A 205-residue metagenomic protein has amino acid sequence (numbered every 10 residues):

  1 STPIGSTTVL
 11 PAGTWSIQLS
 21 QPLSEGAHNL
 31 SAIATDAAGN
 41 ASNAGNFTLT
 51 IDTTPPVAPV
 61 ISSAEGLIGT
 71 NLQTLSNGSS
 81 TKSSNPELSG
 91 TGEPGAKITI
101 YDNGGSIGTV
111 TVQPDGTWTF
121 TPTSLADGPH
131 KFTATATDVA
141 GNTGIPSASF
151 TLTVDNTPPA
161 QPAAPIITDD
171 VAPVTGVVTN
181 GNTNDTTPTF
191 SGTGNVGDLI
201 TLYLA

Functional and structural regions predicted by a protein language model:
G13-I17, G116-F120: Short strand-edge motifs at loop-to-beta-strand transitions and within beta-strands of extracellular beta-rich domains
S20-A27, P122-P129: Surface-exposed, short loops/turns at beta-strand junctions within beta-sandwich domains
A38-N43, A140-S147: Short, exposed coil/turn segments at beta-strand boundaries within extracellular/luminal domains
G45-G69, D138, A148-P173: Flexible, low-complexity linkers/stalks enriched in Thr/Pro that connect modular domains
S84-L88, T186-F190: Structural beta-strand segments of beta-rich domains
T91-K97, T193-L199: Short proline/glycine-enriched turn/loop motifs at strand-loop junctions of beta-rich domains
